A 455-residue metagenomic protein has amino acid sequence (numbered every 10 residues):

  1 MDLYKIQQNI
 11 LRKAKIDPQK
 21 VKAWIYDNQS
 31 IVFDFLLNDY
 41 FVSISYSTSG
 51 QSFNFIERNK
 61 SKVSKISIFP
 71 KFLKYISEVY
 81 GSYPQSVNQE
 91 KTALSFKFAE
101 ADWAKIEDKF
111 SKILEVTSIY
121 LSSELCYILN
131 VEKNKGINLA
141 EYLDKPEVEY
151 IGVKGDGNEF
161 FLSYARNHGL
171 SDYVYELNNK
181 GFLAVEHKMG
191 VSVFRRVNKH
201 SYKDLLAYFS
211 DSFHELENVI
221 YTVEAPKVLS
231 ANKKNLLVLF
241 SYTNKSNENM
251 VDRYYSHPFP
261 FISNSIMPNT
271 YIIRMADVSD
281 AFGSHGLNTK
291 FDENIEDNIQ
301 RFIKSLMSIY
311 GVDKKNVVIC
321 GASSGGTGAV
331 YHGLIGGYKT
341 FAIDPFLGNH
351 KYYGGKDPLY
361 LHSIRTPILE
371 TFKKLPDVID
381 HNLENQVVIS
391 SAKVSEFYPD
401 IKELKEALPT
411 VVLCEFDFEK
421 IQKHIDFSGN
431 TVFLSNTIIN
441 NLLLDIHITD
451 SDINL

Functional and structural regions predicted by a protein language model:
Y40-E100: Intrinsically disordered, low-complexity regulatory segments enriched in Ser/Thr/Pro and charged residues
I220, E224-M267: Short, surface-exposed "cap/lid" segments of acyl-processing enzymes
I272-N294: Cap/lid segment of the alpha/beta-hydrolase catalytic domain
T289-I309: Alpha/beta-hydrolase active-site loop
V312-A322: Alpha/beta-hydrolase fold nucleophile elbow
G321-G325, A329: Gly/Ala-rich beta-loop-alpha elbow adjacent to hydrolase catalytic centers
G355-D417: The feature captures the conserved acid-bearing segment of alpha/beta-hydrolase catalytic domains
T410-L455: C-terminal catalytic histidine-bearing segment of alpha/beta-hydrolase fold enzymes
